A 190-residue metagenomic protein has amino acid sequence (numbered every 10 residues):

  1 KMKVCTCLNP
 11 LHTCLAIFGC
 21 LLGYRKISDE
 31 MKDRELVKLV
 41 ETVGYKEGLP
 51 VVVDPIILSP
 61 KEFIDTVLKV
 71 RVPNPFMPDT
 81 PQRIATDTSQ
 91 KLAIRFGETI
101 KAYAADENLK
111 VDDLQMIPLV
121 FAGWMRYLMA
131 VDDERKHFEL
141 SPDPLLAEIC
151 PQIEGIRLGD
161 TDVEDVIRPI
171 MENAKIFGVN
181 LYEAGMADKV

Functional and structural regions predicted by a protein language model:
K1-V190: Non-transmembrane, aqueous-exposed alpha-helical and coiled segments at domain scale
